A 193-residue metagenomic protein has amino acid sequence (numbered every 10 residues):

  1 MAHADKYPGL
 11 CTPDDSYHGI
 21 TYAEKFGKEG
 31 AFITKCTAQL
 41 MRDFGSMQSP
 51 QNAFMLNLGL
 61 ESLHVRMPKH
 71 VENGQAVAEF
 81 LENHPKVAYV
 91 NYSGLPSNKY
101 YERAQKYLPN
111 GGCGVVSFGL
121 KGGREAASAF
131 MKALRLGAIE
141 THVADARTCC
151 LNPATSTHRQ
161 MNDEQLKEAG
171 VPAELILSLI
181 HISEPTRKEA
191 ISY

Functional and structural regions predicted by a protein language model:
M1-V115, G119-T148, A154: Active-site C-terminal subdomain of aminotransferase-like
S49, G123, N162, P172 (+1 more regions): Helix N-cap and loop-to-helix transition residues
H84, H158, H181: Histidine-centered active-site/metal-ligand motif
V115-S117, L175-L179: Short aromatic/hydrophobic contact patches that present stacked aromatics for nucleic-acid/ligand binding
C149-E174: Glycine-rich phosphate/pyrophosphate-binding loop and adjacent beta-alpha nucleotide/cofactor-binding cores
I180-Y193: Residue-level detector of conserved catalytic or cofactor/ligand-binding positions in enzyme active sites
